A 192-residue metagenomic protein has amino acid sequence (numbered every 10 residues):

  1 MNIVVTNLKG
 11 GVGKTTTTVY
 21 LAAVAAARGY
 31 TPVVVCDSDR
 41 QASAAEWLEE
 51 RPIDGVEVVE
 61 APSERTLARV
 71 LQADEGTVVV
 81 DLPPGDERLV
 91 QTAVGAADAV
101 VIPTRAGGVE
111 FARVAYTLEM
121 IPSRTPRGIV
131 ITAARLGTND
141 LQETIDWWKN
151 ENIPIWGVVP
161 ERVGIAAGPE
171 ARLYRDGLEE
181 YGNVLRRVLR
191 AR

Functional and structural regions predicted by a protein language model:
N2-V12, V19-Q91, A166-Y174: P-loop/Walker-type NTP enzyme "switch/lid" segment
R40-A42, G108, A134-G137, V163-G164: Conserved nucleotide-binding/hydrolysis micro-motifs of P-loop NTPases
E46-R51, L141-E151: Short, aromatic/basic amphipathic alpha-helical patches
V78, V100-V101, R127: Short, well-ordered beta-strand core segments
G85-G108, V114-A115: Inter-motif core of Ras-like GTPase G domains
G95-A96, E119-T125, W148-K149: Short, conserved loop/helix-junction motifs that constitute active-site signature segments in enzyme catalytic cores
F111-A133: Conserved C-terminal guanine-recognition region of P-loop GTPase G domains, centered on the G4
R135-L136, I145-Y174, R187-R192: Beta-strand-loop-alpha "switch" segments that mediate conformational coupling across diverse proteins
